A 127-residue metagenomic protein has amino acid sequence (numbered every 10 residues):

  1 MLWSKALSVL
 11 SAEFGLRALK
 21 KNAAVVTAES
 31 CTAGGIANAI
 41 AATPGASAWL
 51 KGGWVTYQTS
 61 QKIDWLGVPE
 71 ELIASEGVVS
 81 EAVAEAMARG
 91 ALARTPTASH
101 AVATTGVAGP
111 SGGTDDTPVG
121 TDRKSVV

Functional and structural regions predicted by a protein language model:
M1-V127: Short alpha-helical segments enriched in small residues
